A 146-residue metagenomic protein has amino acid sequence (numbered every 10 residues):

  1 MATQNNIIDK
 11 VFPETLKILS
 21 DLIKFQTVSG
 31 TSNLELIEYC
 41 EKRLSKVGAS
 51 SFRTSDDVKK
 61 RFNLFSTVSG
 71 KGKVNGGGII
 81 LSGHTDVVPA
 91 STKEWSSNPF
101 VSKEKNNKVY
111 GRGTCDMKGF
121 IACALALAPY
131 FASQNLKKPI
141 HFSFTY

Functional and structural regions predicted by a protein language model:
A2-T92: N-terminal helical capping/dimerization or prosegment-like subdomains of hydrolases acting on amide or phosphate bonds
G76-H141: Active-site metal-coordination/substrate-binding segment of hydrolases, especially metallo-dependent peptidases
S143-Y146: Short loop/turn motifs enriched for small/polar and acidic residues
